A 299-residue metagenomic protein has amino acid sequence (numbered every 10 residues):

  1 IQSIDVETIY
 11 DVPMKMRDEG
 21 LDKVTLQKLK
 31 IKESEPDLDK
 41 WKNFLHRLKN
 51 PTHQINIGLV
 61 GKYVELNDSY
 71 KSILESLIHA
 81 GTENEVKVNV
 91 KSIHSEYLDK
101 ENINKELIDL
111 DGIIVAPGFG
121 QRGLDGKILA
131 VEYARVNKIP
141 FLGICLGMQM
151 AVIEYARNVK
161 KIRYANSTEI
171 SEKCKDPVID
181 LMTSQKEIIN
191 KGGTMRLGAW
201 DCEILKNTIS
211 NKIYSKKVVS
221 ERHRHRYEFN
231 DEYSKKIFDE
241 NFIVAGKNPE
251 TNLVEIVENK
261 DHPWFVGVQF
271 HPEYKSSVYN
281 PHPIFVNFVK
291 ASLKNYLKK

Functional and structural regions predicted by a protein language model:
I1-V218, H223-D261, Q269-K299: N-terminal beta1-alpha1 cap of cysteine-dependent amidohydrolase-like domains
